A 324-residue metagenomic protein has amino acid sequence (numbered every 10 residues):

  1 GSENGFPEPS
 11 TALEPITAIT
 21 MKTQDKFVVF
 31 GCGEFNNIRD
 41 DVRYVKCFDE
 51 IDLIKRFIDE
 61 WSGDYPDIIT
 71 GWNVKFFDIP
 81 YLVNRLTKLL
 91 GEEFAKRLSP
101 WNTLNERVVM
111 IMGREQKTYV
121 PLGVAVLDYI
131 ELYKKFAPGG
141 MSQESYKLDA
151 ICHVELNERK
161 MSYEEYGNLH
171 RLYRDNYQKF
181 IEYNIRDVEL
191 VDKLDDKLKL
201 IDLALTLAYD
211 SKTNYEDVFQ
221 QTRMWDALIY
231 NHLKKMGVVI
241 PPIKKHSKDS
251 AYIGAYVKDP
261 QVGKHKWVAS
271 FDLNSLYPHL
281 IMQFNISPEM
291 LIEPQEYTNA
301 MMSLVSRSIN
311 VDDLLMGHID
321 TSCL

Functional and structural regions predicted by a protein language model:
G1, V74, Y129, F271-L273: Residues immediately flanking
G1-I68, V257: Conserved RNase H-like, two-metal-ion catalytic cores of nucleic-acid enzymes
E3-F6, G31, I79-P80, K135-A137 (+7 more regions): Short helix/loop capping segments that flank catalytic or ligand/cofactor-binding pockets
S10-L13, P80-E93, A208-K212, Q283-M290: Short secondary-structure boundary/capping segments
N36-Q143, A150: Conserved DEDDh/DEDDy metal-dependent 3′-5′ exonuclease domain
G63-D78, G123-W225: Acidic, Mg2+-coordinating catalytic module of metal-dependent nucleases/exonucleases that use a two-metal-ion mechanism
G167-Q295, M301-M302: Common nucleic-acid-contacting/processivity interface regions adjacent to the catalytic cores of nucleic-acid enzymes
P294-L324: Conserved catalytic alpha/beta cores of large enzymes that bind or transform nucleotide phosphates and polynucleotides
